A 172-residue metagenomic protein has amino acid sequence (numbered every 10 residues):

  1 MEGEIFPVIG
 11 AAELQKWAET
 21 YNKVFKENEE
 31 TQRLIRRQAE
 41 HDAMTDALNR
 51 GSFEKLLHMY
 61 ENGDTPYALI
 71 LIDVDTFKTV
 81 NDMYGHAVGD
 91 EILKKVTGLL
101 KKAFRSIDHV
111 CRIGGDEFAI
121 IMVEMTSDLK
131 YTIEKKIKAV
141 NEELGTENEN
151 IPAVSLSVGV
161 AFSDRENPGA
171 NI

Functional and structural regions predicted by a protein language model:
E2-L34: Amphipathic coiled-coil signaling helices used for dimeric signal transmission
G10-W17, G89, K130, I172: The cytosolic transmitter module of two-component sensor histidine kinases
R36-E40, N49-A68, D75-R105, C111-G115 (+2 more regions): Conserved long alpha-helical elements within nucleotide-processing catalytic cores of c-di-GMP signaling and class III
A68, I121, E149-I172: A short glycine-enriched loop-to-beta-strand structural element that forms part of the catalytic core of nucleotide
L99-A103, K136-E147: Generic non-transmembrane alpha-helical segments
R112, V140-S157: Catalytic core regions of nucleotide second-messenger enzymes
